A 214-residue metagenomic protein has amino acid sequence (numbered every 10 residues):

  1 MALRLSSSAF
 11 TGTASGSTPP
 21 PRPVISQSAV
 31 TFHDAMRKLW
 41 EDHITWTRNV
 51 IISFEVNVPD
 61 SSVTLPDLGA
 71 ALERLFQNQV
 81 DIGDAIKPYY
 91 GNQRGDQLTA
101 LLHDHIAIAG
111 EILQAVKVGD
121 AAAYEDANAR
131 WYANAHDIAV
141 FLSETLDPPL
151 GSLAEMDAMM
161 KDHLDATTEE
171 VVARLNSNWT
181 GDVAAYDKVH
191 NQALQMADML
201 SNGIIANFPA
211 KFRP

Functional and structural regions predicted by a protein language model:
M1-S8: Sec-dependent, cleavable N-terminal signal peptides
S6, G16-V56, D60-L65, L72-L75 (+3 more regions): C-terminal amphipathic alpha-helix
F76-L113: Mid-chain, structured segments of secreted extracytoplasmic proteins
